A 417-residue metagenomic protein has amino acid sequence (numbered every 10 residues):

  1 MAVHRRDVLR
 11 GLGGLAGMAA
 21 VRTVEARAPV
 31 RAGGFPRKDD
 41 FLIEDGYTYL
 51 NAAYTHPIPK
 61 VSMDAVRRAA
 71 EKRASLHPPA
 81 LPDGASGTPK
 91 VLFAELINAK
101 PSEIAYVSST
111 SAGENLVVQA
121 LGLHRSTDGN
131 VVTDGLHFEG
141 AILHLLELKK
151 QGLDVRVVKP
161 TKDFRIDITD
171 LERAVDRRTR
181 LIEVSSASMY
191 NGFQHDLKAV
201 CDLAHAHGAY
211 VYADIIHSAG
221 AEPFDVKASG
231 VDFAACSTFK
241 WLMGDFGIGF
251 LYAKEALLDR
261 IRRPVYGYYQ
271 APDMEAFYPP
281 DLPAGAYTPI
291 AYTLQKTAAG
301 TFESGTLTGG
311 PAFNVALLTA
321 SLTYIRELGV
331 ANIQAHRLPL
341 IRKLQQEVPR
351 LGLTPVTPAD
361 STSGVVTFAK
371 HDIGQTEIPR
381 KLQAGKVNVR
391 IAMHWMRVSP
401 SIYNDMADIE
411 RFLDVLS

Functional and structural regions predicted by a protein language model:
M1-V3: N-terminal secretory signal peptides
R6: Residues within the helices of the helix-turn-helix
L9-S417: Pyridoxal 5′-phosphate
